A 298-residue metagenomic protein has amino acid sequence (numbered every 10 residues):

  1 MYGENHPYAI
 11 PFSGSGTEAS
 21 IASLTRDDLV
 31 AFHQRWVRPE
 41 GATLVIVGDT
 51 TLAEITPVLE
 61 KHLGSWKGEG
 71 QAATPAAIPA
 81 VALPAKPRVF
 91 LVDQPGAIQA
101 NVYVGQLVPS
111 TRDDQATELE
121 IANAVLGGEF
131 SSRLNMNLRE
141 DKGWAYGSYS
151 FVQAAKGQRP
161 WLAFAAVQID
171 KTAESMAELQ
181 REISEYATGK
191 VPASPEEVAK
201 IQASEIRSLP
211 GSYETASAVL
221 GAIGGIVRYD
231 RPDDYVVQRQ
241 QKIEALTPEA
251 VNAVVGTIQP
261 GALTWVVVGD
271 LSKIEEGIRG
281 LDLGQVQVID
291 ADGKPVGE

Functional and structural regions predicted by a protein language model:
M1-G41, S65-D113, A124-A173, I201 (+4 more regions): Non-catalytic beta-strand/loop surface segments
T43-G48, A165-A166, Y186, K190 (+1 more regions): C-terminal regions of mature proteins
L44, L52-E60, L179-Q180: PAPS/PAP-binding and catalytic site of the sulfotransferase fold
P57, R112-A116, T172-M176, E276-I278: Solvent-exposed, non-transmembrane alpha-helical starts
V58-W66, D141, E182-G189, L281: Conserved short hydrophobic interaction patches
E120: An acidic helix/loop motif centered on a single conserved Asp/Glu that marks catalytic or ligand-interacting sites
P160, A165-S194: Extended amphipathic alpha-helical segments enriched in small hydrophobics
